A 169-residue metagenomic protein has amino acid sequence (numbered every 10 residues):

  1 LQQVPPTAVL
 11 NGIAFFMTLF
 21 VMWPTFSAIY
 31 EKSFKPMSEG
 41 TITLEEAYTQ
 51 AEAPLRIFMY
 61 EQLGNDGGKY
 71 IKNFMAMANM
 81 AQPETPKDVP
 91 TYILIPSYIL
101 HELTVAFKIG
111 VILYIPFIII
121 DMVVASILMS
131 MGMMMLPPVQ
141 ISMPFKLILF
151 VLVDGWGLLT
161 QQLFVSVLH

Functional and structural regions predicted by a protein language model:
L1-H169: Hydrophobic alpha-helical segments and their helix-loop boundaries in membrane and membrane-proximal proteins
